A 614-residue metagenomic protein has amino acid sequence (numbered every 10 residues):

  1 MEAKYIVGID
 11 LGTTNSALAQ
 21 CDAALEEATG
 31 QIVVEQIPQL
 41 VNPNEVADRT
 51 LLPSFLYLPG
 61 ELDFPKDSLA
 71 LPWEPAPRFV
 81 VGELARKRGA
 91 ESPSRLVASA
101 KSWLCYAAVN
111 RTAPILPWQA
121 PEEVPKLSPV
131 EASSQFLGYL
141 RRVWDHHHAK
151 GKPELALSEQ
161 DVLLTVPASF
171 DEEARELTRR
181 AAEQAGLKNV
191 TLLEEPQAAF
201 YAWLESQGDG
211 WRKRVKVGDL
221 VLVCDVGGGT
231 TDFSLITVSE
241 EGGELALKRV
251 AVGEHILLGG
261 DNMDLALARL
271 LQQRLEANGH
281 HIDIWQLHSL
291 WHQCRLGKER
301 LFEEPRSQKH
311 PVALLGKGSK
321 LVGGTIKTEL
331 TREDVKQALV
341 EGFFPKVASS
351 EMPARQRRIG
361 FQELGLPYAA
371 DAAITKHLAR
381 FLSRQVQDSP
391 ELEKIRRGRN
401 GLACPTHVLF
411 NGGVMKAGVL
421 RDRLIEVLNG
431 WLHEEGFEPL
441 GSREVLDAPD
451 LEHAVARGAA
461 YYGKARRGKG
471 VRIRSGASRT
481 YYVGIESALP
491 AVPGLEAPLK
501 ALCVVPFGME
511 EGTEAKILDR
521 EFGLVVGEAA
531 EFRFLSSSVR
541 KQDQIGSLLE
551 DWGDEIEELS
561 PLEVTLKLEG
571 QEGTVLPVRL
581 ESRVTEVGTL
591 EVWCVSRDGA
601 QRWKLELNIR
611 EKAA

Functional and structural regions predicted by a protein language model:
M1-A113, T191, G242-R249, E254 (+12 more regions): Early-domain small/polar-rich strand-loop-helix modules and first-structured segments of the mature chain
M1-K4, L192-C224, V386, L392-G398 (+1 more regions): Conserved phosphate-binding catalytic cores of ATP/NTP-utilizing and phosphoryl-transfer enzymes
Q31-E183, E194, L265-H310, S319-Q356: Phosphate-binding loop and its immediate beta->loop->alpha context in nucleotide/phosphate-handling enzymes
Q135-E154, A202-R212, G342-C404, R423 (+1 more regions): Phosphate/ATP-binding catalytic cores across multiple sugar-kinase/actin-like superfamilies, primarily ASKHA
G151-P167, I282-Q286, P311, P390-G413 (+2 more regions): Short glycine-rich phosphate-binding loop at a beta-alpha junction
V162-L177, G316-K320, K327, L366-A373 (+2 more regions): Glycine-rich phosphate-binding loops at beta-strand->alpha-helix junctions
A185-A198, P367, L424-R457: Conserved phosphate-binding/catalytic loops in two-lobed NTP-binding clefts
G316-D388, G470-A614: Acidic low-complexity intrinsically disordered segments
